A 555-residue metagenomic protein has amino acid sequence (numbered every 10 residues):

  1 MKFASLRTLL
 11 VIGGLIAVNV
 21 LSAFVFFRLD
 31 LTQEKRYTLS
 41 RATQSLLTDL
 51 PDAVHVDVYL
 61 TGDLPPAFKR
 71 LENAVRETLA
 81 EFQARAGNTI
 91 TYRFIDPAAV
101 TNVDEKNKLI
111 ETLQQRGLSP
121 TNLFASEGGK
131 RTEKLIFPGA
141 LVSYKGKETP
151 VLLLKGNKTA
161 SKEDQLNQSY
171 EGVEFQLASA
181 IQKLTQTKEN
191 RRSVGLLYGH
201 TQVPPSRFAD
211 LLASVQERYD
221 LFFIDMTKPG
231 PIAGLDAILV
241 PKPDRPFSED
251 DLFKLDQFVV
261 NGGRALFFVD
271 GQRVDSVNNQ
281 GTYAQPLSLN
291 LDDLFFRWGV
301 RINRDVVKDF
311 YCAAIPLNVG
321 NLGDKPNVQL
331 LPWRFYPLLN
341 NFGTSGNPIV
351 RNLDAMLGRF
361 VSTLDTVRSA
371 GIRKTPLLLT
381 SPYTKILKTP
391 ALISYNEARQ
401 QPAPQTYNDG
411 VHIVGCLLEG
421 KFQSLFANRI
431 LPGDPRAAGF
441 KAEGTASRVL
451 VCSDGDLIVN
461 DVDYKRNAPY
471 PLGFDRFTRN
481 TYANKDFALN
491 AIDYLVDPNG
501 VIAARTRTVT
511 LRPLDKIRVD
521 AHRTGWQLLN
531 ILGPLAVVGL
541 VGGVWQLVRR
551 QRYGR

Functional and structural regions predicted by a protein language model:
M1-R555: Short, surface-exposed patches at the edges or C-terminal ends of soluble domains, predominantly
